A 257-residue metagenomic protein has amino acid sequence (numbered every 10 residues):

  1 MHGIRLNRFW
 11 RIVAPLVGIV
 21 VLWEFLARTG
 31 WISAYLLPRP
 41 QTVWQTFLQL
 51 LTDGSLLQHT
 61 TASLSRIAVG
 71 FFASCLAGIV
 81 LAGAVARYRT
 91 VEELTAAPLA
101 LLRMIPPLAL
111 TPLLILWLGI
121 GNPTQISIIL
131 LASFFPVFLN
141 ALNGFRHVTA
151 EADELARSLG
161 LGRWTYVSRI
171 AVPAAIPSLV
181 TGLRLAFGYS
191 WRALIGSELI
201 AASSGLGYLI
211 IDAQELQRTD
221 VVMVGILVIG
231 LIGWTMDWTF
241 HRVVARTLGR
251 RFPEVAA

Functional and structural regions predicted by a protein language model:
M1-A27: N-terminal signal-anchor/first transmembrane alpha helix
H2-L6, T29-C75: Periplasmic/extracellular loop-to-transmembrane helix junction in inner-membrane transport proteins
P38-L48, T52, W191, A201-Q214: Short hydrophobic, aromatic-rich alpha-helical segments embedded in or entering the lipid bilayer of multi-pass
V69-L99: Transmembrane-helix boundary motif in ABC transporter permease subunits
R89, R146, P177, T181 (+1 more regions): C-terminal transmembrane helix and the adjacent membrane-cytosol boundary/short C-terminal tail of inner/organellar
A100-P136, N143-G144: Generic hydrophobic transmembrane alpha-helix motif, especially the helices
S127, L131, W164-S197, M223 (+2 more regions): Transmembrane alpha-helices
N140, G144-G182, L206, I210: Short cytoplasmic-facing helical segments at TM-TM junctions of multi-pass membrane proteins
